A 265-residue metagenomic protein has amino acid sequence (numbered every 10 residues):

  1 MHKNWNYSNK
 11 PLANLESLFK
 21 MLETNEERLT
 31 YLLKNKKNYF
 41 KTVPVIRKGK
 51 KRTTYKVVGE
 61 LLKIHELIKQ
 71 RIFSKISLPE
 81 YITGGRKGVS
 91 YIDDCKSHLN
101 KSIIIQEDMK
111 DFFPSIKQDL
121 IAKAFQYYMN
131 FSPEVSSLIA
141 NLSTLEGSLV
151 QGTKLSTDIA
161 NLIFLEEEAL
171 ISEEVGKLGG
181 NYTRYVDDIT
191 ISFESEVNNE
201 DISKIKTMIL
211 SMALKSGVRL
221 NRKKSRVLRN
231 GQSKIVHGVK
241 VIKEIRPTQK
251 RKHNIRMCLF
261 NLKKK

Functional and structural regions predicted by a protein language model:
M1-N38: Non-catalytic, polymerase-adjacent accessory regions of viral genome-replication enzymes
L12, L18-E26, L67-I82, K110 (+1 more regions): N-terminal low-complexity, intrinsically disordered segments
L32, S97-V186, T190-R229, K263-K265: Conserved polymerase palm-domain catalytic core
K41-H65, T83-K87, N141-A160: Short, conserved non-catalytic motifs in the polymerase core
V45-K48, Q232-V239: Short acidic (Asp/Glu) and glycine-rich catalytic loops that position anionic groups and cofactors
L61-Q106, D111: Active-site-proximal segment of RNA-dependent polymerases
I68, S156, G238: A residue-level signal for conserved active-site and pocket-lining positions in enzyme catalytic cores
I235-K265: Active-site and adjacent loop segments of nucleotide-processing enzymes that use two-metal-ion phosphate chemistry
